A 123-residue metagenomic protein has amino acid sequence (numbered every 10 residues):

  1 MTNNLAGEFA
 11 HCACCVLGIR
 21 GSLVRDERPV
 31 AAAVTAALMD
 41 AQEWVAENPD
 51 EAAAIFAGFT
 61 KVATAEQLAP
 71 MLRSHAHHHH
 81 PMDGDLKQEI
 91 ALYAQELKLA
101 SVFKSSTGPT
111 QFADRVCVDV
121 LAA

Functional and structural regions predicted by a protein language model:
M1-G58: Pocket-lining segment of extracytoplasmic ligand-binding domains
E51-A123: An extracytoplasmic/periplasmic, membrane-proximal ligand-sensing/linker region
